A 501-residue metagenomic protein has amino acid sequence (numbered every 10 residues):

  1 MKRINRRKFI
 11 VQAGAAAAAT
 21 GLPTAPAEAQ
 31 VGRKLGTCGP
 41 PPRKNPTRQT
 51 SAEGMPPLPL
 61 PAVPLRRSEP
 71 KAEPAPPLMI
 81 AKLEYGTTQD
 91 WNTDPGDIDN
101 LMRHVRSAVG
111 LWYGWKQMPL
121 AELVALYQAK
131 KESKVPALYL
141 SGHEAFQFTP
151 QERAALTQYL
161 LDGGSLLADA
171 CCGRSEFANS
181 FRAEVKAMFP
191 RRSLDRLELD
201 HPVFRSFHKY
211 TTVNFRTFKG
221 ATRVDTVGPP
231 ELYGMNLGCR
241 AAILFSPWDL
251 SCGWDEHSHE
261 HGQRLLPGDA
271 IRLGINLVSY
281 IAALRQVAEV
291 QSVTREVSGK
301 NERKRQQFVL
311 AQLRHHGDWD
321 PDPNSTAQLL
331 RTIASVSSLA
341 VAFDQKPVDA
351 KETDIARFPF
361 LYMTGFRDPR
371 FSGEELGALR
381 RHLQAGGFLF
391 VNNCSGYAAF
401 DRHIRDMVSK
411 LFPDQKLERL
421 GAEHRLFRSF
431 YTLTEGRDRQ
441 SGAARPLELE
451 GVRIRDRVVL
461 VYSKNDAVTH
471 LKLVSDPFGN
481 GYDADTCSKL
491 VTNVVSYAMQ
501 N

Functional and structural regions predicted by a protein language model:
M1-A17: N-terminal secretory signal peptides and thylakoid transit peptides that target proteins across membranes
A25-E28: Sec/Tat signal peptide C-region and signal peptidase I cleavage site
Q30-A137, S141-E144, L250-S251, H257-F360 (+4 more regions): Aromatic-Pro/Gly-enriched surface loop or interdomain linker that acts as a lid/target-recognition segment
P76, F177-H257, R264-I275, Q306-V309 (+3 more regions): An acidic, glycine-rich "communication" segment
L78, S133-P136, D162-S165, C239-A241 (+3 more regions): Loop/turn elements at helix/coil->beta-strand transitions in domains of secreted/extracellular proteins
P95-M102, R153, T157, A178-R182 (+7 more regions): Extracytoplasmic/secreted envelope proteins and their assembly/folding machinery, especially bacterial periplasmic
W112-A121, D169-C171, R192-E198, A288-V293 (+3 more regions): Surface-exposed patches in mature extracellular/periplasmic domains of secreted proteins
A137-A178, F360-D401: Short alpha-beta junction capping motif
